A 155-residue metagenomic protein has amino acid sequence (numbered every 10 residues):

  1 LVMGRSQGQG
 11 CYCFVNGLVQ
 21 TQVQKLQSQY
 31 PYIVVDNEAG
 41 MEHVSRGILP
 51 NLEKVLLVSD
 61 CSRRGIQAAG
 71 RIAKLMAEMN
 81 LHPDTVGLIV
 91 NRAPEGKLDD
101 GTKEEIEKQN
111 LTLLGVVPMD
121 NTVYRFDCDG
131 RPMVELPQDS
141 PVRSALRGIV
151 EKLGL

Functional and structural regions predicted by a protein language model:
L1-Y30, E38-S45, D139-L155: Flexible phosphate-sensing "switch/lid" loops adjacent to ATP/NTP-binding sites across phosphate-transfer
G4-Q7, L57, V134: Short amphipathic alpha-helical segments at helix-loop
Q7, D120-N121: Residue-level detector of flexible, active-site-proximal loop/helix-junction positions within diverse enzyme catalytic
G10, Y124-D127: Short, solvent-exposed polar/charged micro-motifs at secondary-structure junctions
F14-M119, R125: Conserved catalytic-core segment of NTP-binding enzymes
D129-V142: C-terminal boundary of histidine-terminating zinc-finger modules
